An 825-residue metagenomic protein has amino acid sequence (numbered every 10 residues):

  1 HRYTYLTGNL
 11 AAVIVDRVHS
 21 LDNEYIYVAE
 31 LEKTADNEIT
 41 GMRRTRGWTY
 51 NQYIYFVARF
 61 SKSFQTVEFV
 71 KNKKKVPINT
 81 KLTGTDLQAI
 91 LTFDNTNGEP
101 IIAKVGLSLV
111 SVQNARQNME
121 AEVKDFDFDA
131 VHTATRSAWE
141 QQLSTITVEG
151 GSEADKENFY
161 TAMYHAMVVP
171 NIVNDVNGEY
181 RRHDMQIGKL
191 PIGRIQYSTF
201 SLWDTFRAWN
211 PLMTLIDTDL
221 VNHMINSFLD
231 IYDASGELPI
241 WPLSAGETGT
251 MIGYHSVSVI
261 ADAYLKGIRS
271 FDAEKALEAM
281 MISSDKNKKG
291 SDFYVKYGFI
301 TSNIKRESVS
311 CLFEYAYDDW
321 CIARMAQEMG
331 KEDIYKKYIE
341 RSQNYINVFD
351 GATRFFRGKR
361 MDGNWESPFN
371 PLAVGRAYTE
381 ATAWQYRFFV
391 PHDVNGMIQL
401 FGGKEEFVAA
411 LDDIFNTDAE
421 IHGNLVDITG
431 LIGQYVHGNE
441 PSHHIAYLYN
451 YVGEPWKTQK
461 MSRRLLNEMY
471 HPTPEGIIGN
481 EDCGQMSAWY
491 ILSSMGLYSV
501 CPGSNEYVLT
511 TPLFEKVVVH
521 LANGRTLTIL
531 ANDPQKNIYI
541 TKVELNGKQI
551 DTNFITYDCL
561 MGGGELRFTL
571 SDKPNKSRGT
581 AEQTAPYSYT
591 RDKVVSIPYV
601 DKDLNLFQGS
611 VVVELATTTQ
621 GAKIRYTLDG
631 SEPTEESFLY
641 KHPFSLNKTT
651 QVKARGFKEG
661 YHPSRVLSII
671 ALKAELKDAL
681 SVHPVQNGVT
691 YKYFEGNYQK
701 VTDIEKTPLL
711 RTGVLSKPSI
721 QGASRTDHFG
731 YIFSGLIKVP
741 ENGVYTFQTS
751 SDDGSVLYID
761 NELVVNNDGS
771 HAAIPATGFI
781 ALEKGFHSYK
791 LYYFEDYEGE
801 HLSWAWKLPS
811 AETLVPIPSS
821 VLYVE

Functional and structural regions predicted by a protein language model:
H1-Y197, I445, C559-G564: Beta-sandwich/jelly-roll carbohydrate-recognition scaffolds of carbohydrate-active enzymes
L6-N9, Q535-I538, T617-A622, S750-G754: Short proline/glycine-enriched turn/loop motifs at strand-loop junctions of beta-rich domains
N23-N37, V67-T85, N546-T556, G630-L639 (+2 more regions): Solvent-exposed beta-strand/loop surfaces of large extracellular or lumenal domains
P100, G563-E565, S610, N647-Q651 (+2 more regions): Extracellular Ig-like/FN3 beta-sandwich strand-entry sites
I192-N210, L215-I216, V257, G267-T528 (+3 more regions): Active-site core of glycosidic bond-cleaving carbohydrate-active enzymes
S588-K692, N697-T702, P708-I732, Y758-D760 (+2 more regions): Short, compositionally stereotyped local motifs that mark structural "simplifiers"
L615-T617, I737-V739, G743-L757, Y789: Aromatic-lined ligand-binding clefts that engage carbohydrates, nucleic acids, or primary amines
K790-G799: Short beta-strand-plus-loop segments that form exposed binding edges in beta-rich domains
